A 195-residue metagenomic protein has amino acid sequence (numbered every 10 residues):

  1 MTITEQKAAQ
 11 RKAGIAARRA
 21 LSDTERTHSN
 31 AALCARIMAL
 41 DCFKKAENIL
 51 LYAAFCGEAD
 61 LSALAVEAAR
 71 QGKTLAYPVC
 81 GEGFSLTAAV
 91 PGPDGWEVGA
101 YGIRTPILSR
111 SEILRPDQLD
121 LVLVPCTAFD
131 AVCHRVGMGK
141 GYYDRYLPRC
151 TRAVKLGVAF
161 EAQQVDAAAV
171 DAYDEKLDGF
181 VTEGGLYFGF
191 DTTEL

Functional and structural regions predicted by a protein language model:
M1-E5, A16-D23, I107-L108, D117-V122 (+2 more regions): Surface-exposed, charge/polar-rich loops and edge strands
T2-Q118: N-terminal active-site beta-alpha-beta segment that forms phosphate/nucleotide-binding and substrate-recognition loops
G14, L51, L75, L123 (+2 more regions): A residue-level signal for conserved active-site and pocket-lining positions in enzyme catalytic cores
A53, C126, G184: Glycine-rich, N-terminal phosphate-binding loop of Rossmann-like dinucleotide-binding domains
F55-G57, T127-A131: Short glycine-rich anion-binding loops that position phosphate/pyrophosphate groups of nucleotides and phosphorylated
V66, M138-Y142: Charged helix-capping and loop-helix junction motifs
G83-S85, D120-C126, G139: A short beta-strand-loop-alpha-helix capping motif that often carries His-Thr
